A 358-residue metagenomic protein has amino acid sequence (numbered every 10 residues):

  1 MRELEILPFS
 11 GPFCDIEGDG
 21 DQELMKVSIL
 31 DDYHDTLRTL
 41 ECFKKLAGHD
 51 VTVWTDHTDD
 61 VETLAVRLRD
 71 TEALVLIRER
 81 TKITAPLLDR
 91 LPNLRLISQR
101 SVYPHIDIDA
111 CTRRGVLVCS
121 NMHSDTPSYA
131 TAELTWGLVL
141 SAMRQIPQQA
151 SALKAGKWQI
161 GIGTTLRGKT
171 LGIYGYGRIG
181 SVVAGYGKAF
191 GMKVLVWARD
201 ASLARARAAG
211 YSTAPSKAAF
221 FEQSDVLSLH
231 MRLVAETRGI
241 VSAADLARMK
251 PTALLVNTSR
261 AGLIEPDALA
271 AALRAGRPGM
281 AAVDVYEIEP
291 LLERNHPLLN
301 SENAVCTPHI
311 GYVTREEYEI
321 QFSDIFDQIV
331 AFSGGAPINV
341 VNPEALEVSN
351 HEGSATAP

Functional and structural regions predicted by a protein language model:
F13-D15, D19-A73, I77-R78, G191 (+1 more regions): N-terminal glycine-/charge-rich "phosphate-binding" loop or analogous flexible N-terminal tail
L24, L94, R167-T170, A243 (+1 more regions): Phosphate-coordination loops involved in phosphoryl transfer and adenosine-cofactor binding
V66-R69, K82-A85, D200-P297: Rossmann-like adenosine-cofactor binding region
T71-A150, T164: Phosphate/diphosphate ligand-binding glycine-rich loop within oxidoreductases
C119, T252-P358: Rossmann-like dinucleotide-binding domain for NAD(H)/NADP(H)
A132-S151, G185-M192, F322-G335: Oxidoreductase and adenylate-handling cofactor-binding alpha/beta cores
Q149-V182, G191, Y211: Glycine-rich NAD(P)-binding loop of Rossmann-like domains
